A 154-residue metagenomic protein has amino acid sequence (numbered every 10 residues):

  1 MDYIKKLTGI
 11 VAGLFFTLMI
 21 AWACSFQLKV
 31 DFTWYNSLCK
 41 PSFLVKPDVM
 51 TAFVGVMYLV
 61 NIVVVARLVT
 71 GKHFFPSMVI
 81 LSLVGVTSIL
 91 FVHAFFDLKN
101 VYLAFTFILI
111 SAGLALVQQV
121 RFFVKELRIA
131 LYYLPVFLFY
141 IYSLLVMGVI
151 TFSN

Functional and structural regions predicted by a protein language model:
D2-Q27: N-terminal signal-anchor transmembrane alpha helix
K29-F43: Membrane-interface helix termini and inter-helical loops of multi-pass transporters
C39-F53: Short aromatic-rich membrane-water interface segments that cap or initiate transmembrane helices in multi-pass membrane
C39-S42, K99-I110, I129-L134: Non-cytosolic membrane-interface motifs at loop->transmembrane helix junctions
V54-V65, L83-S88: Core segments of transmembrane alpha-helices that mediate helix-helix packing or line hydrophobic substrate/ligand
K72-L81, A130: Membrane-interfacial loop-to-transmembrane alpha-helix junctions, especially the N-terminal start
H93-L103, V124, V149-N154: Membrane-interface helix caps and helix-loop-helix hairpins in membrane proteins
Y132-T151: Final/C-terminal transmembrane alpha-helix of multipass membrane proteins
